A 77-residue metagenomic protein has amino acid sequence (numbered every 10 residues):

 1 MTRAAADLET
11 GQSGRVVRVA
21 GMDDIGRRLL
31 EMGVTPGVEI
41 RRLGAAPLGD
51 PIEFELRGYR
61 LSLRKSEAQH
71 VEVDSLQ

Functional and structural regions predicted by a protein language model:
M1-Q77: Compact, glycine-rich, soluble single-domain proteins
